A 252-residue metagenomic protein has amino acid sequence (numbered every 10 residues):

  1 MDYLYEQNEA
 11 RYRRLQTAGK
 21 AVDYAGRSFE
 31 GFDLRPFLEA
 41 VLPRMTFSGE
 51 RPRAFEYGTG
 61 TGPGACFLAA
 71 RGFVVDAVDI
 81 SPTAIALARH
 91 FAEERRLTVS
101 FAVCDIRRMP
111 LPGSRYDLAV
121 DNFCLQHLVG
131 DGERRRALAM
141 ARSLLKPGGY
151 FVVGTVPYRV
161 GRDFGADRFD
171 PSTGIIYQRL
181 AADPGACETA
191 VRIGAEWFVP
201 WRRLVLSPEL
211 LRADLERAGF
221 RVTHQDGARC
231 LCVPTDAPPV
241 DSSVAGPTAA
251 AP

Functional and structural regions predicted by a protein language model:
M1-R51, F55, G60-V99, V103-R108 (+1 more regions): Class I (Rossmann-like) S-adenosyl-L-methionine-dependent methyltransferase catalytic domain, capturing the SAM-binding
L68, L97, L118, L144-L145: Generic leucine side-chain signal with a strong bias for well-ordered alpha-helical environments
P82, D131-L138: Non-membrane alpha-helical structural segments and their capping/turn regions in soluble enzymes
L111-A119: A short acidic, Gly/Pro-enriched loop at the edge of an enzyme's catalytic core that lines a small-molecule cofactor
S114, C124, V156: Flexible loop residues that form catalytic and substrate-binding hotspots at small-molecule/glycan-binding clefts
L118-G132: A short SAM/SAH-binding and catalytic strip from SAM-dependent methyltransferases
R135-P147: A short glycine-rich, Lys/Arg-flanked "PGG" loop and its adjoining helix->strand segment in the class I
